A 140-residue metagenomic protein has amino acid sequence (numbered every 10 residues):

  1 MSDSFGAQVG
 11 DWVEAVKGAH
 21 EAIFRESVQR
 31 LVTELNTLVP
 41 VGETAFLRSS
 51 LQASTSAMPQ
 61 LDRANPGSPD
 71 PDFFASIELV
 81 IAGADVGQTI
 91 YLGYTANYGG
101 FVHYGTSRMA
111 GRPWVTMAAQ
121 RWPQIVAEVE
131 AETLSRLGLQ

Functional and structural regions predicted by a protein language model:
M1-W12, Q140: Short, intrinsically disordered N-terminal pre-domain segments
A7-V102: Short, low-complexity, charged/polar segments at coil/turn and helix-coil boundaries
R108-Q140: Protruding loop/beta-arch "assembly-hinge" segments enriched in small, turn-prone residues
